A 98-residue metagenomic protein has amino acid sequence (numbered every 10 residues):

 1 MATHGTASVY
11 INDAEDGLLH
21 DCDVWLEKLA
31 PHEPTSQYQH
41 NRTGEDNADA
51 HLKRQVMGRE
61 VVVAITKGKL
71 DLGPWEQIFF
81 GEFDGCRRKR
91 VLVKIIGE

Functional and structural regions predicted by a protein language model:
M1-E98: Active-site histidine-anchored catalytic micro-motif
